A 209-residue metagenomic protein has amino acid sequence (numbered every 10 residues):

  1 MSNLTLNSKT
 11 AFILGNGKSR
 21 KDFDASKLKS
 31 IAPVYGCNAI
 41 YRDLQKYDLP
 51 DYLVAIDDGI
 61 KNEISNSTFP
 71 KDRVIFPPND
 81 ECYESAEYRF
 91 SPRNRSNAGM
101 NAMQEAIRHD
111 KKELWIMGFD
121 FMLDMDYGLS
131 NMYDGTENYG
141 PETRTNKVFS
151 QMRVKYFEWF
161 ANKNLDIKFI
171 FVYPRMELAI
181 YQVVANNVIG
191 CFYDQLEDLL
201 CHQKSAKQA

Functional and structural regions predicted by a protein language model:
M1-A209: Metal-ion/cofactor- or nucleotide/acyl-coenzyme-handling active-site neighborhoods
